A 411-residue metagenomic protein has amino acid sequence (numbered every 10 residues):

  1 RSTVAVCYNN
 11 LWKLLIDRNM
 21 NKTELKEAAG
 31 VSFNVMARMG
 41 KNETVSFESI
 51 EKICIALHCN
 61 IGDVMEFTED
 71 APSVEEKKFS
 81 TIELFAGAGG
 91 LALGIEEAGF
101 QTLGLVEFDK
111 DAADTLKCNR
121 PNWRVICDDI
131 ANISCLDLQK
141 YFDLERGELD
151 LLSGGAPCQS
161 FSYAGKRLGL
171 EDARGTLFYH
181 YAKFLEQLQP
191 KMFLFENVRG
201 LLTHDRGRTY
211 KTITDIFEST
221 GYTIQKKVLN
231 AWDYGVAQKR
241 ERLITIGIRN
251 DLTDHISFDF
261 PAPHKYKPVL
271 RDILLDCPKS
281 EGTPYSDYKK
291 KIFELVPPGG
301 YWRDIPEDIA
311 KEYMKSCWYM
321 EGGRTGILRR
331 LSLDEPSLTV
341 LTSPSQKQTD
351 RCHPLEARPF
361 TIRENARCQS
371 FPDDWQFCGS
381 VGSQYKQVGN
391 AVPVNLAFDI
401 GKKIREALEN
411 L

Functional and structural regions predicted by a protein language model:
R1-E24: A short, Lys/Arg-rich alpha-helix, primarily the initiator
N19-A37: Short alpha-helical DNA-recognition segment
N42-I55: Short, basic-rich loop-to-helix N-cap that marks the start of a DNA-contacting helix
H58-P72: Short C-terminal boundary/hinge segments that cap the last helix of small helical domains
T81-L91, I130, R146-G165, M192-N197 (+4 more regions): Conserved proline-anchored active-site loop of SAM-dependent methyltransferases that bridges a beta-strand
I82-A131: SAM cofactor-binding core of SAM-dependent methyltransferases, primarily the Rossmann-like beta-alpha-beta module
L136-L149, Q159-I327: Class I S-adenosyl-L-methionine
K290-L411: C-terminal target-recognition/interaction regions appended to catalytic cores
